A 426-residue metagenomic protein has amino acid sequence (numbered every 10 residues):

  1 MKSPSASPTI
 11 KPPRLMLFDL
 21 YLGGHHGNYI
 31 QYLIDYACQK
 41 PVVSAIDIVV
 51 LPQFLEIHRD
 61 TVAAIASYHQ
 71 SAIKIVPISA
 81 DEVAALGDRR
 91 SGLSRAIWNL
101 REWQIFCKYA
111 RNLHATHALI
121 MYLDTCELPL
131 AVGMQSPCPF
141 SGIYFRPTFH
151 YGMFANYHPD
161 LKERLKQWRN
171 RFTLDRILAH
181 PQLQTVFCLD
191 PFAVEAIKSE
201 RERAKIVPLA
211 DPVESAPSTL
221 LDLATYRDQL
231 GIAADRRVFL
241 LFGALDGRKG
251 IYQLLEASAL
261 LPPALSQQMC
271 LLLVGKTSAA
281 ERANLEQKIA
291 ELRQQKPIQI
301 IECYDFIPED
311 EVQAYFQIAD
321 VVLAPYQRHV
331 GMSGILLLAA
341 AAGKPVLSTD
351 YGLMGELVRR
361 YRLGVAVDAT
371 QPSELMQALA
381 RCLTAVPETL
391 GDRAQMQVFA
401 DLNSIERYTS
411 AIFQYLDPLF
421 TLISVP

Functional and structural regions predicted by a protein language model:
V50-L55, F242, C270-E286, D305: Glycosyltransferase donor-sugar binding loop
A66-K74, G275, A283-A314: Nucleotide-activated donor-binding/catalytic signature segment of Leloir-type glycosyltransferases, i.e., the conserved
H117-Y122, V132-H158: Active-site proximal beta-strand in glycosyltransferases
E163-P208, V213-S215: A short, active-site helix/loop in glycosyltransferases that binds the activated sugar's phosphate group
S218-I232, Q287, P387-E388: A short helix/loop element that forms part of the nucleotide-sugar donor recognition site in Leloir-type
A233-K249, L255-S258, L271-L273: Conserved donor-binding/catalytic core segment of Leloir-type glycosyltransferases
A314-G331: Acidic donor-binding loop of glycosyltransferase active sites
V321-V322, P345-T349: Short hydrophobic beta-strand element within catalytic cores of glycosyltransferases and related nucleotide-activated
